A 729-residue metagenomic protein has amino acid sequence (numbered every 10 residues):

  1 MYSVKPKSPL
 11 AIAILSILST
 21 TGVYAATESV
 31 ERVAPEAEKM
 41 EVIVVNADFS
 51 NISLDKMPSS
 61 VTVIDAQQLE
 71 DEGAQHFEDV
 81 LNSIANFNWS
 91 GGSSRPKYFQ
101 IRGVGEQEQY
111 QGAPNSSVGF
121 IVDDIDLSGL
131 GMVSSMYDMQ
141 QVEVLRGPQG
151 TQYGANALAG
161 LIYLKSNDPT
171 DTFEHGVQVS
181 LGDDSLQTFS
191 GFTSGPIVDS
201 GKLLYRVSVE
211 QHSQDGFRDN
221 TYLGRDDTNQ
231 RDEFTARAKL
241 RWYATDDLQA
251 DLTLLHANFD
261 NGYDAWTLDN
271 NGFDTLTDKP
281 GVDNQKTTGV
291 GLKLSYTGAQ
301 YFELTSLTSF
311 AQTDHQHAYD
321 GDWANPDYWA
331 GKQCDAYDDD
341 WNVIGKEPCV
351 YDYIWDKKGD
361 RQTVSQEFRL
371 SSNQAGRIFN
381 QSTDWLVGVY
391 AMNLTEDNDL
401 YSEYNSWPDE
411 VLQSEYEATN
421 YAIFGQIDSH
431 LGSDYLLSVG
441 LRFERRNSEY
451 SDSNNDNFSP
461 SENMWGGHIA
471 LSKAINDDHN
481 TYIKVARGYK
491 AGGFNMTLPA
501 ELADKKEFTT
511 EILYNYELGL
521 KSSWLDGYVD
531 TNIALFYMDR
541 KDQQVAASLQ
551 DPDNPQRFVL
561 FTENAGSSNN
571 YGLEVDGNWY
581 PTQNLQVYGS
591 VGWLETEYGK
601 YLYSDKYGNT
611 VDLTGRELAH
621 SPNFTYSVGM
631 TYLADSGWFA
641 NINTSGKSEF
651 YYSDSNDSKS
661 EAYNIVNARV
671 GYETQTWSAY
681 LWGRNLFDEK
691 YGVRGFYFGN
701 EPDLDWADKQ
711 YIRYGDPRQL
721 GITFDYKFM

Functional and structural regions predicted by a protein language model:
M1-A74, E78-I84, S194, A236 (+6 more regions): N-terminal Sec signal peptide and the immediately downstream disordered periplasmic leader that contains the TonB box
I43, D539, G646-Y651, Y672-M729: C-terminal beta-signal and adjacent terminal beta-strands/loops of Gram-negative outer-membrane beta-barrel proteins
E78, Y98-Q100, Q141-V144, N156-V179 (+1 more regions): N-terminal periplasmic accessory domains that precede and gate Gram-negative outer-membrane beta-barrel machines
Q109-Y110, S117-P148: Short acidic/polar hinge/loop motifs at secondary-structure boundaries that mediate gating or recognition
E174-G176, L181-Q214, R218-N261, K286-L292 (+10 more regions): Transmembrane beta-barrel wall of Gram-negative outer-membrane proteins
R225, N229-W385, M392-N393, D530-N532: Outer-membrane beta-barrel domain signature, strongest for Gram-negative TonB-dependent receptors and also present
K293-A299, E303-G321, A474, H479-A486 (+3 more regions): Membrane-embedded beta-barrel scaffold of Gram-negative outer-membrane proteins
S371, L386-G388, H430, L436-L437 (+3 more regions): Gram-negative outer-membrane beta-barrel transporters
